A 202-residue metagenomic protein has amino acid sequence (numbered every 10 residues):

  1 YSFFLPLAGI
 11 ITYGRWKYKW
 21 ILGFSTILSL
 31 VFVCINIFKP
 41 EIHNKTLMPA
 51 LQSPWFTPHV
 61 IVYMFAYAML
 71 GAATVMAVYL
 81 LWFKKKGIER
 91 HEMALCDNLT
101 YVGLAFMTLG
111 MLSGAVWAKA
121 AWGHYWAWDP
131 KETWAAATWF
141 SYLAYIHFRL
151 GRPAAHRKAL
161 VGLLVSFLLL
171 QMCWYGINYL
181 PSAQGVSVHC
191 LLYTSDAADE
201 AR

Functional and structural regions predicted by a protein language model:
Y1-N44, V60-F83, E92-A120, P130-V188: Hydrophobic cores of alpha-helical transmembrane segments in multi-pass integral membrane proteins
T46, A50-S53, G87-H91: Juxtamembrane loop-helix boundary motifs flanking transmembrane segments in multi-pass membrane proteins
P49-F56, W122-T133: Non-cytosolic membrane-interface motifs at loop->transmembrane helix junctions
Y193-R202: Single conserved hydrophobic/aromatic residue that forms the stacking wall/gate of nucleotide- or nucleobase-binding
